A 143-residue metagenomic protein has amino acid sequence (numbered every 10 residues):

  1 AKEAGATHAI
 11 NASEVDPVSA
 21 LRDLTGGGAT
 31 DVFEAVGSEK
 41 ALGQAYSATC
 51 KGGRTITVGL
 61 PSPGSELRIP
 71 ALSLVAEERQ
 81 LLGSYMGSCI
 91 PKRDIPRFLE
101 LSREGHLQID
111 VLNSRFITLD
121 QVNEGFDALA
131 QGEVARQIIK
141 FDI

Functional and structural regions predicted by a protein language model:
A1-Q44: Adenosine-nucleotide cofactor-binding segment
I10, T30-A35, V58-L60, S84-G87 (+1 more regions): Glycine- and other small-residue-rich loops at beta-strand/loop junctions that grip anionic moieties
V15, G43-S47, K92-I143: C-terminal hydrophobic helical "lid"/dimerization subdomain of Rossmann-like NAD(P)H-dependent oxidoreductases
V15, P61-S62: Flexible glycine-rich beta->alpha loop in the catalytic core of nucleotide-sugar glycosyltransferases
G26, G37, C50, A130 (+1 more regions): Short conserved AdoMet
E39-K51, T57: Rossmann-fold NAD(P) dinucleotide-binding segment
K40-A41, G64, C89: Short glycine-rich, flexible loops that bind phosphorylated cofactors or substrates
G53-I56, I69-V111: Rossmann-fold dehydrogenase core element
